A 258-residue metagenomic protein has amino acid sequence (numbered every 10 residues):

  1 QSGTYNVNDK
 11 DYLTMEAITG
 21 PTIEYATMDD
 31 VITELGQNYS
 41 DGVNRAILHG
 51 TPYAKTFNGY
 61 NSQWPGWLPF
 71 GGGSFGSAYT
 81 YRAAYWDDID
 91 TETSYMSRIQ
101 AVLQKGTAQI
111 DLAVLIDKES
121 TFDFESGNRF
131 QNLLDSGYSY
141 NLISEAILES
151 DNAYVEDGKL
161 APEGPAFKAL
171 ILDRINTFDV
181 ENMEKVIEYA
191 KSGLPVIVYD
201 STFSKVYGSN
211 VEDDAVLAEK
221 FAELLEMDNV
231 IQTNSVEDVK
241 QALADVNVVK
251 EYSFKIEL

Functional and structural regions predicted by a protein language model:
Q1-L258: Carbohydrate-binding surfaces of carbohydrate-active enzymes
